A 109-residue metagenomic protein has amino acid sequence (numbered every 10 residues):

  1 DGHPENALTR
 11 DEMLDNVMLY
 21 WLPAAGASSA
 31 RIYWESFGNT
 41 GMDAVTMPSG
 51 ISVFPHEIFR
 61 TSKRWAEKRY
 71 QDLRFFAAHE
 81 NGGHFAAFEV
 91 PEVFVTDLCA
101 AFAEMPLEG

Functional and structural regions predicted by a protein language model:
D1-G109: C-terminal subdomain of alpha/beta-hydrolase-fold enzymes, centered on the catalytic histidine and its supporting
